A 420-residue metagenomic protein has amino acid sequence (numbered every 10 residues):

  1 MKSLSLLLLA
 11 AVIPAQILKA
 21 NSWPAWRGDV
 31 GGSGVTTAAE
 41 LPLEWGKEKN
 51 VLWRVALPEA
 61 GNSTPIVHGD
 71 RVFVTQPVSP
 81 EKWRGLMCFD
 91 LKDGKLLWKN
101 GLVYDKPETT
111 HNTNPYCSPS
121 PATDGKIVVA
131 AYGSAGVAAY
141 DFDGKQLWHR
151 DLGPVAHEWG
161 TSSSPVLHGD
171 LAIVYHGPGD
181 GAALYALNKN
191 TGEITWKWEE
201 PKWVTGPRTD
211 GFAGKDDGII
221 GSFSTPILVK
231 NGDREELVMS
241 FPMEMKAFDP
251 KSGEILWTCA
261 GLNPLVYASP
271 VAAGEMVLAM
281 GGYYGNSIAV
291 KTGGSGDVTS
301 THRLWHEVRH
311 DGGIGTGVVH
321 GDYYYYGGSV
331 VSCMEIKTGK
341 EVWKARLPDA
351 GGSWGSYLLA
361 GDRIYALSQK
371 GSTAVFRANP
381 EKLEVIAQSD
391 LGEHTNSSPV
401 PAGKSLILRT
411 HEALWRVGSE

Functional and structural regions predicted by a protein language model:
L4-V12: Sec-dependent N-terminal signal peptides
Q16-E420: Noncatalytic, solvent-exposed loop/strand surfaces of beta-propeller-type extracellular/periplasmic domains
